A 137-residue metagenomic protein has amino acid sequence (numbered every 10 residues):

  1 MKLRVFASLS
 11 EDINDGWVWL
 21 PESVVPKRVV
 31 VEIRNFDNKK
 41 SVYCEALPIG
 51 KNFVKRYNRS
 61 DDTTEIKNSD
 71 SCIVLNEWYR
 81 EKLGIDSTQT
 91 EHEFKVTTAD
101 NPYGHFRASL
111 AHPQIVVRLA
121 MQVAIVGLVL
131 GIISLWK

Functional and structural regions predicted by a protein language model:
M1-L110: Long, compositionally biased stretches
H105-K137: C-terminal single-pass membrane-anchor helix
